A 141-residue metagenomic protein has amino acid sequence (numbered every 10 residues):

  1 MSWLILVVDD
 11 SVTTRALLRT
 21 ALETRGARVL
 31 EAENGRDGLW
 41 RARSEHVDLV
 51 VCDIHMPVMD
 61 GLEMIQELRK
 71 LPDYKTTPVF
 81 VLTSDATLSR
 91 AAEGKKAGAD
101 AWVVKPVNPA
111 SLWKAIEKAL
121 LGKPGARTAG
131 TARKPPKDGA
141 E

Functional and structural regions predicted by a protein language model:
A16-T24: Charged docking surfaces used in two-component/phosphorelay signaling
G26-E33, R41: Short hydrophobic/Thr-rich beta-strand motif most characteristic of the beta2 strand and flanking loop of CheY-like
E45-V51: Active-site beta3 strand of CheY-like receiver
M56: Receiver (REC) domain active-site loop signature in two-component systems and cognate sites in sensor histidine kinases
D100: Short, glycine/charged-rich "phosphate-handling" switch motifs in NTP-dependent and phosphotransfer domains
V107-I116: C-terminal output helix
